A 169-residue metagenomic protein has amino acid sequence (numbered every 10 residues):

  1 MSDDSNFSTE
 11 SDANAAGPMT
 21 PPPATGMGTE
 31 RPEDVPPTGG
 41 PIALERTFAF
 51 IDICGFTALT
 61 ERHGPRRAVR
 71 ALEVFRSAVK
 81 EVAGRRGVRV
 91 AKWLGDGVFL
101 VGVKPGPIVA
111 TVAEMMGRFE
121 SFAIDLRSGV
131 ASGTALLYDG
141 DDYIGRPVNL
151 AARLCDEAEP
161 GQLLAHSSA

Functional and structural regions predicted by a protein language model:
S2, S11-N14: Non-catalytic regulatory/interaction regions at protein termini and inter-domain linkers
S2-D4, A24: Polybasic, Ser/Thr-rich amphipathic helices
N6, A16-P18: Low-complexity, intrinsically disordered short segments enriched for Gly/Pro and polybasic residues
T9, T20, T25-A110: Catalytic NTP-binding/metal-coordinating core of nucleotidyl cyclase/transferase enzymes
P18, V79, G87-R89, S121 (+2 more regions): A residue-level detector for conformationally permissive "hinge/kink" positions
F99-A169: Catalytic beta-strand-to-alpha-helix segment of the class III nucleotidyl cyclase homology domain
